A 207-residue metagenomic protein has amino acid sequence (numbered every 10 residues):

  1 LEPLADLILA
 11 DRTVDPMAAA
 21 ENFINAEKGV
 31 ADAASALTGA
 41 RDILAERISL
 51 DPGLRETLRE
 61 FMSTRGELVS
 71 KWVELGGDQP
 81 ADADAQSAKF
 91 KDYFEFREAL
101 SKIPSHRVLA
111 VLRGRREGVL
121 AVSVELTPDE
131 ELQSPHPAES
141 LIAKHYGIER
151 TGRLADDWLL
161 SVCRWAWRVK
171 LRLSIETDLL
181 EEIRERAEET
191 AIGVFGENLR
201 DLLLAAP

Functional and structural regions predicted by a protein language model:
L1-A206: Duplex nucleic acid-engaging cores and interfaces of nucleic-acid transaction enzymes
